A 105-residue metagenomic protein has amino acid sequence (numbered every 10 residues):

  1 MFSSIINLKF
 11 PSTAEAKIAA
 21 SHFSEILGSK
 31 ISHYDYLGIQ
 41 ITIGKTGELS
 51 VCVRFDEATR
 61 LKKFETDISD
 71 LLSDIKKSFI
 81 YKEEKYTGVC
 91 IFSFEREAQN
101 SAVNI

Functional and structural regions predicted by a protein language model:
M1-D67, E83-I105: Short S/T/G/P-rich N-terminal loop/turn motif that feeds into the first structured element of a domain
K62-K63, L72-K76: Mid-chain, well-packed structural core segment of small domains
